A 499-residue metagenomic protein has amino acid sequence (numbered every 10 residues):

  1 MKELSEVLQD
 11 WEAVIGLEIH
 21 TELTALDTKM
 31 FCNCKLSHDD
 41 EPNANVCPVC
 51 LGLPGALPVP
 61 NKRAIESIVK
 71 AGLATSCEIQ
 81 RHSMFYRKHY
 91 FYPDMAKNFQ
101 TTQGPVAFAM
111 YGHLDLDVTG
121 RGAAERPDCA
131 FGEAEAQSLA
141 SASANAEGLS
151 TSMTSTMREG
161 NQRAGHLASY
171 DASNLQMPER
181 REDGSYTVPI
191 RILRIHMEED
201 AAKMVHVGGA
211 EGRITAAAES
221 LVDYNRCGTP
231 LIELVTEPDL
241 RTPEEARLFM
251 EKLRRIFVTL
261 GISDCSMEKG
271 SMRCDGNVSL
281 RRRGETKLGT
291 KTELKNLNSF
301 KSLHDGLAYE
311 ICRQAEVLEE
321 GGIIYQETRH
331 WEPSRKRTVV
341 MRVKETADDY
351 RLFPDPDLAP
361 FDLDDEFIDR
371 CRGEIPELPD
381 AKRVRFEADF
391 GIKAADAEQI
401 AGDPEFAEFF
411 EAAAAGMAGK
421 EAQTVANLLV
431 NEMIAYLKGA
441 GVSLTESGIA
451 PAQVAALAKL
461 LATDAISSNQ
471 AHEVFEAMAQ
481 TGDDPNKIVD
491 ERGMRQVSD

Functional and structural regions predicted by a protein language model:
M1-E133, G148-M153, N161-E377, A394 (+2 more regions): Basic, nucleic-acid-interacting segments
E135, S141-E147: Compositionally biased low-complexity segments enriched in histidine and/or tyrosine
A140-A142, T154-E159: Ser/Thr/Pro/Gly-rich low-complexity, intrinsically disordered segments
G322-D499: Long, charged, helix-rich clamp/arm modules that form nucleic acid-engaging surfaces of large nucleic-acid-processing
